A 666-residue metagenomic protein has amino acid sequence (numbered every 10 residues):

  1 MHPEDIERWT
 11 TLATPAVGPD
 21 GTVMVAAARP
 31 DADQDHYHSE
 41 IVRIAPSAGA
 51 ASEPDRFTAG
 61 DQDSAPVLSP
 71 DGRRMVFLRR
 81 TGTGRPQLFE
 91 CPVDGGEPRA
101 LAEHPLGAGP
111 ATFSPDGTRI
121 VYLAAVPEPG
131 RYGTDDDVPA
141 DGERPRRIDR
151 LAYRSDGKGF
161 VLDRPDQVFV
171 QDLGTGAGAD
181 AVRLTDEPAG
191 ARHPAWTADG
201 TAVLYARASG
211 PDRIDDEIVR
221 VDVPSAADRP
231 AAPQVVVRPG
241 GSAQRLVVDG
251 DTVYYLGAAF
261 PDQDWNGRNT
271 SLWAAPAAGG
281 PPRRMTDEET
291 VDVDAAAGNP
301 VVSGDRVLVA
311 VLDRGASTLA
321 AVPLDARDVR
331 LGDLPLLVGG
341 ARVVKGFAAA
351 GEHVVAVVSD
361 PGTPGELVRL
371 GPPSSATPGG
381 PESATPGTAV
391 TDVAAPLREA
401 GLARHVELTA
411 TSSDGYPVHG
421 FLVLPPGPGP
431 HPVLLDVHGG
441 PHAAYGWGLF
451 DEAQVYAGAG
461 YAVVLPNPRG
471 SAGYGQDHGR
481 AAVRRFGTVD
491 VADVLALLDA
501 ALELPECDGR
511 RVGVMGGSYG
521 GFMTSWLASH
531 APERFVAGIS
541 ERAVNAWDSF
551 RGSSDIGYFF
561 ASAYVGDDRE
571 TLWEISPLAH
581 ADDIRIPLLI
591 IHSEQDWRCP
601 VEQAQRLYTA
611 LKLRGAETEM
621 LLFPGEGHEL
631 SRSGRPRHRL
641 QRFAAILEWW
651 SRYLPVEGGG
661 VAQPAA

Functional and structural regions predicted by a protein language model:
M1-T11, I44-S64, P92-G107, Q171-G190 (+6 more regions): Multi-bladed beta-propeller domains
E4-S39, D163, R192: Beta-strand-rich domains and repeat architectures in extracellular enzymes and scaffolds, especially beta-propellers
P15-T22, A65-R74, A111-R119, P194-A202 (+3 more regions): Blade-terminus and WD-like Trp-Asp/Gly-His loop motifs, strongest in beta-propeller folds
V23-A28, R74-L78, R119-L123, A202-A206 (+3 more regions): Residue position within the beta-strands of beta-propeller blades
D33-H38, T81-P86, R131, G159-P165 (+4 more regions): Short, solvent-exposed loop/turn segments at conserved positions within beta-propeller repeat blades
S39, A125-F169, N269-S271, G387-A394 (+2 more regions): Predominantly five- to eight-bladed beta-propeller fold
T391-L504, G509-R510, G517, F550-G552: Cap/lid segment of the alpha/beta-hydrolase catalytic domain
P468-A666: Active-site-proximal cap/loop segments of hydrolase catalytic domains
